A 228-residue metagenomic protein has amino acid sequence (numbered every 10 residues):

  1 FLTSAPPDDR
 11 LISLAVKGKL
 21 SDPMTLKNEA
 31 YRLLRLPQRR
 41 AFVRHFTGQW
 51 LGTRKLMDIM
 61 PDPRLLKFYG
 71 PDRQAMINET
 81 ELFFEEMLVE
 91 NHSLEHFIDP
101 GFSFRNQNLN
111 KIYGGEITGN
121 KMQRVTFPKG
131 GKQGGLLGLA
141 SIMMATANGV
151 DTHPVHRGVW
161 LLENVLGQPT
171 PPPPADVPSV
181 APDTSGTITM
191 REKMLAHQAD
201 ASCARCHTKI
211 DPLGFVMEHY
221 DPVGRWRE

Functional and structural regions predicted by a protein language model:
F1-L2, P7-V16, S21-W160, P171 (+1 more regions): A cross-family structural signal marking well-folded subdomains
N110, R124-E228: Sequence context surrounding c-type heme c attachment/ligation sites in exported
